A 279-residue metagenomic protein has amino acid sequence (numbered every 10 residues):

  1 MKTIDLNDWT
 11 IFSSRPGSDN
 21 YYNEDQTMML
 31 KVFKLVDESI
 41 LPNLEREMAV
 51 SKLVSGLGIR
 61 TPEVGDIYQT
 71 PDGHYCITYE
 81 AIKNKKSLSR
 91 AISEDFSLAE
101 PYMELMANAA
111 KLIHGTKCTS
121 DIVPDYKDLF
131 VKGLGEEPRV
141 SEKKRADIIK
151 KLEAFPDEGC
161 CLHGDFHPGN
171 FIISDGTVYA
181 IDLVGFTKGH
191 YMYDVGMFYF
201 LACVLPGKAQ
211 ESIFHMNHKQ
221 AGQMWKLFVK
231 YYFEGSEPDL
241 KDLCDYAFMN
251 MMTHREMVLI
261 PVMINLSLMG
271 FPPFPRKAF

Functional and structural regions predicted by a protein language model:
K2, G115-G164, P168-G169, S174: An alpha-helical support segment within catalytic cores of ATP-dependent transferases
K2-E24: ATP-binding glycine-rich phosphate-binding loop
G17-L44: ATP-binding glycine-rich loop module of kinase domains
P42-V54: The N-lobe alphaC helix and its flanking beta3-alphaC-beta4 segment of protein kinase-like domains, centered on
E63-Y75: Short beta-strand micro-motifs within the conserved protein kinase catalytic domain, predominantly in the N-lobe
I77-K85: Short pocket-lining segment of the protein kinase catalytic domain that shapes the ATP-binding cleft
K85-P124, R145, L152: Conserved kinase catalytic-core helix
V195-G235, M249-L266: Active-site activation/catalytic loop segments of kinase-like enzymes and analogous catalytic loops in related
